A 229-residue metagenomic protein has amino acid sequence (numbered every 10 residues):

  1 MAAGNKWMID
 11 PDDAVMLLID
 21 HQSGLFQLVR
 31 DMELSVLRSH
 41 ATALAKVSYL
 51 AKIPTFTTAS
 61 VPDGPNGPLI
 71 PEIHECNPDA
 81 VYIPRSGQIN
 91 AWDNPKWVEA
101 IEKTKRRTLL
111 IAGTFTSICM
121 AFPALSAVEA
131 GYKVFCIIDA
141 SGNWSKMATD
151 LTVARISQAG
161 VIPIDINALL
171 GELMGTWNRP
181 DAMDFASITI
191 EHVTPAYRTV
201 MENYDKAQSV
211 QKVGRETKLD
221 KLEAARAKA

Functional and structural regions predicted by a protein language model:
M1-G87, K103, K133, V153-A154 (+1 more regions): Active-site acidic carboxylates
V61-G64, Q88-A91, T114-M120: Acidic, metal-coordinating catalytic cores used for nucleic-acid/nucleotide bond scission and strand-transfer chemistry
L69-E72, K96, F122-S126: A short acidic, amphipathic alpha-helical/loop segment
Y82-R85, I162-A168: Short acidic-hydrophobic, aromatic-tinged amphipathic segments that line or gate anion-handling sites
S86-E99: Short phosphate-binding loop-to-helix
S86-I89, D139-G142, L169: Short, acidic/turn-prone active-site loops that include or flank metal/cofactor- and phosphate-binding residues
A100-R107: Glycine-rich phosphate-binding loop signature in dinucleotide/nucleotide-binding domains
T108-I166: A contiguous pocket-lining binding segment that forms or flanks enzyme active sites
